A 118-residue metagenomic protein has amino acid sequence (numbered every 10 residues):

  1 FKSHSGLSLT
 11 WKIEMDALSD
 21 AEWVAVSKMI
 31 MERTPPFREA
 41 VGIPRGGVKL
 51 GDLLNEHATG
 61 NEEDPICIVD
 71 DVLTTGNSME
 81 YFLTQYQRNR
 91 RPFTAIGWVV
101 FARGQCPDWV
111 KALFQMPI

Functional and structural regions predicted by a protein language model:
F1-I118: PRPP-associated nucleotide enzymes
